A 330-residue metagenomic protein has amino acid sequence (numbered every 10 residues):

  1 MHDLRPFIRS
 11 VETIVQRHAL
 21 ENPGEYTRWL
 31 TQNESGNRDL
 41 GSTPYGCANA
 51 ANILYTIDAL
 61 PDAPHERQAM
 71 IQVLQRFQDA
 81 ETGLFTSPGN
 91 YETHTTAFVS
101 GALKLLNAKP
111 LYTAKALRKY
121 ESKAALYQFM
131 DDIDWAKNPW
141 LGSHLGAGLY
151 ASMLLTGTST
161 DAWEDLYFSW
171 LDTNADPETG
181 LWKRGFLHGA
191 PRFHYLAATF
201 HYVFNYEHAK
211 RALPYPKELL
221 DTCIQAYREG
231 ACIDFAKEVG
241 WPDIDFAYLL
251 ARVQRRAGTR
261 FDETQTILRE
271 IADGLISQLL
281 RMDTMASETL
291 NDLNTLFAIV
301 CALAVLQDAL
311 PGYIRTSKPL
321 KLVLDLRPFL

Functional and structural regions predicted by a protein language model:
M1-R76, G101-H144, L149-L155, A162 (+3 more regions): Terminal, non-catalytic domain-edge segments
R67-H94: Blade-loop segments of beta-propeller domains
T82-G83, G180-W182, A212-L213, T284: Short loop/beta submotifs within extracellular cysteine-rich repeat domains
K137-H201: Loop-centered beta-sheet repeat module
G189-F193, D221, E229-G230: Short, catalytically relevant binding-site loops at active-site mouths
D234-A236: Long, low-complexity intrinsically disordered regions enriched in Ser/Thr/Asp/Glu with frequent Gly/Pro
